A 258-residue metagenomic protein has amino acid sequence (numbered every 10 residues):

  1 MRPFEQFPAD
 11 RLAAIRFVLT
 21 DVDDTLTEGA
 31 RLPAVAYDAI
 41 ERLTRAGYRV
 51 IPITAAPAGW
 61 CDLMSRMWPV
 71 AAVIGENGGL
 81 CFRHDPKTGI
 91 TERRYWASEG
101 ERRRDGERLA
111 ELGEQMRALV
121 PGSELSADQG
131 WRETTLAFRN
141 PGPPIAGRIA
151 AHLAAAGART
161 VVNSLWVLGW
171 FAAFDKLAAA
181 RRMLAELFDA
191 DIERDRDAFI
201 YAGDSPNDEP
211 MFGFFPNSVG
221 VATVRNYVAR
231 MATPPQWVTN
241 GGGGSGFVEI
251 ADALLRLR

Functional and structural regions predicted by a protein language model:
M1-T20: Non-catalytic pre-domain segments flanking phosphatase-related domains
P8, A13, P33, L177-R258: Mg2+-dependent phosphoryl-transfer enzymes with acidic/Ser/Thr/Gly-rich catalytic loops
V18, V50, V73, S218-G220 (+1 more regions): Short, well-ordered beta-strand core segments
G29-D128: Active-site phosphate-binding/coordination module
W68-P69, N77, A156, F214-F215 (+1 more regions): Short, structured coil segments at secondary-structure junctions
L112-F214: Conserved acidic, metal-coordinating active-site core of Asp-based, Mg2+-dependent phosphoryl-transfer enzymes
